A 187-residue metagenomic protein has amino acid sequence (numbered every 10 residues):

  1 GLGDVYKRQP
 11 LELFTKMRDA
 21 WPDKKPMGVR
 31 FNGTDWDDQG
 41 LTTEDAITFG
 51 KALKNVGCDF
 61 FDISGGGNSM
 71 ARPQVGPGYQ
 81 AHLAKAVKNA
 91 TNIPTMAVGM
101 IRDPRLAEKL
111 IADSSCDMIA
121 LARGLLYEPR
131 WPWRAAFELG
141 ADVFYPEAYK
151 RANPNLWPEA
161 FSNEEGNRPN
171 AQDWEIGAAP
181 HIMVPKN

Functional and structural regions predicted by a protein language model:
G1-N187: Flavin-dependent oxidoreductase catalytic cores
